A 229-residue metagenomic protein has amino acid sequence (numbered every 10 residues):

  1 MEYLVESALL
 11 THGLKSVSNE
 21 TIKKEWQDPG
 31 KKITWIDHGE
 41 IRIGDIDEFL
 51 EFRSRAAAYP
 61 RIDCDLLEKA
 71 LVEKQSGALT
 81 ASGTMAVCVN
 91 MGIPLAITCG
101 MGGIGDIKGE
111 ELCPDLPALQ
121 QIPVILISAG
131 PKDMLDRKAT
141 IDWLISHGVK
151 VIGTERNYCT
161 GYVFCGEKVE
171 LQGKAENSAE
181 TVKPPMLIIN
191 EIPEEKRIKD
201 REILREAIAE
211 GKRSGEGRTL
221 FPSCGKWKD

Functional and structural regions predicted by a protein language model:
E2-Y3, V87-N90, L95-A96, E111 (+3 more regions): Solvent-exposed alpha-helices and their adjacent loops that cap or buttress functional pockets in soluble metabolic
Y3-S54: N-terminal low-complexity or amphipathic/hydrophobic leaders
Y3-V5, K31-D37, G77-T80, L95-G100 (+4 more regions): General beta-strand structural signal in soluble alpha/beta enzymes
R42-M91: Ligand-binding beta-strand-loop-alpha-helix segment within the catalytic cores of soluble metabolic enzymes
T80, I107-L119, I125-S146, G173-E176: Active-site glycine-rich loop that binds ribose-phosphate moieties when present
D136-E167: Glycine-rich, Lys/Arg-enriched anion-binding loops that position phosphate/diphosphate groups for phosphoryl
G161-T181: Anionic-ligand binding region
S178-W227: A C-terminal functional module that forms or caps the active site or interfaces directly with catalytic machinery
